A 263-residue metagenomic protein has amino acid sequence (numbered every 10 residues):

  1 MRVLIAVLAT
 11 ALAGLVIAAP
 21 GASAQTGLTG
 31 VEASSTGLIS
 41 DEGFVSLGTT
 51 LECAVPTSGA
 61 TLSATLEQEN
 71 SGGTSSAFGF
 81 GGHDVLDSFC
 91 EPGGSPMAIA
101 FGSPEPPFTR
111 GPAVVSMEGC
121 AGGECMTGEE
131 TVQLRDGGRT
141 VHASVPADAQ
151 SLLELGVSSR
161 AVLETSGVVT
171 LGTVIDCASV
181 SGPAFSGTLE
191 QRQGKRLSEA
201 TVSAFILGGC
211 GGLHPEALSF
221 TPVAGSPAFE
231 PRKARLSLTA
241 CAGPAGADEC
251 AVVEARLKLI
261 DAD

Functional and structural regions predicted by a protein language model:
M1-A24: Secretory targeting and sorting signals
L28-S71, D148-G194: Short, surface-exposed binding/anchoring microloops in extracellular/periplasmic proteins
T50-C53, L66, F101-S103, G119-A121 (+4 more regions): Hydrophobic beta-strand positions in extracellular immunoglobulin-like domains
T65-F78, G122, E190-E199, G243-A245: Change "in extracellular beta-sheet-rich domains … of secreted and cell-surface proteins" to "in beta-sheet-rich domains
D84-S95, F205-P215: Short proline/glycine- and polar residue-rich coil/turn motifs
S103-V114, A224-R235: Short glycine/proline/serine/threonine-rich loop/turn segments at secondary-structure transition edges
E124-A147, G246-D263: Short beta-strand elements
